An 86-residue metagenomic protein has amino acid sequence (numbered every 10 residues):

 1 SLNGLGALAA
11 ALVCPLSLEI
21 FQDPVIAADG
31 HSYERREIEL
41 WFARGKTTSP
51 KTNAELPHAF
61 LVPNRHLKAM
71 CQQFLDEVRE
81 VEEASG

Functional and structural regions predicted by a protein language model:
S1-G86: Replace "small metal-dependent catalytic modules" with "small catalytic or cofactor-binding modules
